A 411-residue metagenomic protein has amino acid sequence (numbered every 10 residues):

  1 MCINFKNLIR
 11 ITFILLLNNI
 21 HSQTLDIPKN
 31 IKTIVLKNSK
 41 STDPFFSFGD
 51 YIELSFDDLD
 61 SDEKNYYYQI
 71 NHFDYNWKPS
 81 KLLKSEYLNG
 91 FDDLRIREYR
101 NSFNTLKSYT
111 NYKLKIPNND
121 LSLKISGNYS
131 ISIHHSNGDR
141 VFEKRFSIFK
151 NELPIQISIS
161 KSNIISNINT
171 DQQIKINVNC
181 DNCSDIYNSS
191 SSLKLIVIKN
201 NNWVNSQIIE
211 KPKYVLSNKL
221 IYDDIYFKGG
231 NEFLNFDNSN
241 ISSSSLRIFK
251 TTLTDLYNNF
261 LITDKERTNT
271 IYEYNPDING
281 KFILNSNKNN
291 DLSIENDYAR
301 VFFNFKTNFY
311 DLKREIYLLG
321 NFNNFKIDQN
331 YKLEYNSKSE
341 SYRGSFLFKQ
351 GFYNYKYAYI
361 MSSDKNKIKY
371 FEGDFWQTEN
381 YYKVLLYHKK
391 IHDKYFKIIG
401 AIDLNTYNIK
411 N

Functional and structural regions predicted by a protein language model:
M1-T24: Bacterial Sec-dependent N-terminal signal peptides
D26, F149-D171, Q377-G400: Low-complexity, Pro/Ser/Thr- and charge-rich linker/hinge segments at domain boundaries
I27-H72, N167-C180, N290-N304: Contiguous beta-strand segments within globular domains
D62-G90, I186-I208, K313-N324: Extended low-complexity, serine/threonine- and proline-enriched intrinsically disordered segments
Y75-W77, L121, H135-V141, N202 (+2 more regions): Short acidic/polar inter-strand loop motif in beta-rich domains
Y87-Y112, W203-E210, R300-Q350, S362-K390: Aromatic-rich carbohydrate-binding modules that target alpha-glucans
L106-H134: Ligand-binding face of N-terminal immunoglobulin V-set domains in extracellular IgSF glycoproteins
L261-L312, Y395-N411: Basic K/R-rich, polyanion-interacting modules in nucleoproteins and related proteins
